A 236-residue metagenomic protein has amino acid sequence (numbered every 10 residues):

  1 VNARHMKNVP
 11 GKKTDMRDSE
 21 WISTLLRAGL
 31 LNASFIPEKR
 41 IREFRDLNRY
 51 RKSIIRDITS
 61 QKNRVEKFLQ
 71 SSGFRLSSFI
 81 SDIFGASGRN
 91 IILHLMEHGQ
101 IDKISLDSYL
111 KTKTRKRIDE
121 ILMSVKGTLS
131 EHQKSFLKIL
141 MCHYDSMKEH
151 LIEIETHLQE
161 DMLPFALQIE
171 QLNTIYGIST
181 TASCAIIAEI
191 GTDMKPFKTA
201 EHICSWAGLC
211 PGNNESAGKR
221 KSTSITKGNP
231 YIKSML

Functional and structural regions predicted by a protein language model:
V1-L236: A detector of single, family-specific signature residues that are central to catalytic or substrate-handling motifs
